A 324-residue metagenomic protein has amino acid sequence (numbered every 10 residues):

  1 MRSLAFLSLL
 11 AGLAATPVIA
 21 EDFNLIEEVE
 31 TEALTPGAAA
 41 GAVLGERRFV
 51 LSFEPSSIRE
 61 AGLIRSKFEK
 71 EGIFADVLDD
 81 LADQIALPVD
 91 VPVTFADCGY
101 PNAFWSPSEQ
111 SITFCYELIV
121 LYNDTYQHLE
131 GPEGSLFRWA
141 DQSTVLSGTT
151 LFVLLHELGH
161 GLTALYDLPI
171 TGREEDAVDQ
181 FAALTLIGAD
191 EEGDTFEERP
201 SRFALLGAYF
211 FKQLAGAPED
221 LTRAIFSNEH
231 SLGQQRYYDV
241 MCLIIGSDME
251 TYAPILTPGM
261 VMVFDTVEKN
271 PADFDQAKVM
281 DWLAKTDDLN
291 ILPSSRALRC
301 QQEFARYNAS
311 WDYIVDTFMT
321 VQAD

Functional and structural regions predicted by a protein language model:
A5-A14: Bacterial N-terminal signal peptides
T16-A20: Sec/Tat signal peptide C-region and signal peptidase I cleavage site
E21-H128, S135-W139, D288, L292-D324: A metal-dependent hydrolase signature that marks the N-terminal structural subdomain at the beginning of catalytic folds
F68-A75, A140-V153, P169-D176, S231: Soluble non-cytosolic domains of exported or imported proteins
L129-E130, L146-T163: Short alpha-helix carrying the canonical HExxH Zn2+-binding catalytic motif
T171-D190: An active-site-proximal "capping" alpha-helix that borders the catalytic cofactor pocket
A204-I225: Acidic/histidine-rich catalytic neighborhood
T222-D324: Pan-zinc metallopeptidase signature
